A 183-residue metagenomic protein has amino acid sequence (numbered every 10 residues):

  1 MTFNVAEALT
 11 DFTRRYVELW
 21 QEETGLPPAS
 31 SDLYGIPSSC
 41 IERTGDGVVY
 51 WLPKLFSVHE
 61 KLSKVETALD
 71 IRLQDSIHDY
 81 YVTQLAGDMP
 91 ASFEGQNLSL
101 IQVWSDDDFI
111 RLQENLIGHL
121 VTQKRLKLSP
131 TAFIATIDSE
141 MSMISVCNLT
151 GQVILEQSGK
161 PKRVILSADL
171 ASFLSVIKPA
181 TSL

Functional and structural regions predicted by a protein language model:
M1-E140: A surface-exposed partner-binding patch
A135, M141-M143, L155-L183: A recognition module on extended beta-rich or small alphabeta surfaces enriched in W/G with H and D/E
C147-T150: Short acidic-glycine loop/turn motifs at beta-strand connectors
